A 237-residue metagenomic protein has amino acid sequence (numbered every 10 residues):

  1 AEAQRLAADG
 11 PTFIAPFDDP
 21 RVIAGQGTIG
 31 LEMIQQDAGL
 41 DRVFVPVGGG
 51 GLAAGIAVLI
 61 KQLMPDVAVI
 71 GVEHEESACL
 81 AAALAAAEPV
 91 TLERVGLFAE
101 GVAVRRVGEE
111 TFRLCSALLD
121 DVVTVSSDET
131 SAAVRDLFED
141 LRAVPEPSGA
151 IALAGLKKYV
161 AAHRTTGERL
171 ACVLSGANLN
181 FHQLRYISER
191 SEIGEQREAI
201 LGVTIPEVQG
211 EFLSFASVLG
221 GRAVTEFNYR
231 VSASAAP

Functional and structural regions predicted by a protein language model:
A1, I23, P46-A57, S77-A81 (+3 more regions): Short glycine/serine/threonine-rich phosphate/pyrophosphate-binding segments that cradle anionic phosphate groups
A1-R42, I60, E73-T130: Small/polar-residue-rich loop-to-helix segments that shape phosphate-bearing ligand pockets
I14, M33, V43-F44, G50 (+7 more regions): Buried hydrophobic positions in well-ordered alpha/beta secondary-structure cores of metabolic enzymes
D18, G48-G51, E73-A78, G96-F98 (+6 more regions): Glycine-rich beta-alpha junction loops
A57-M64: Surface-exposed amphipathic alpha-helices with a cationic face
D66-A68, R169: Residues at the starts of beta-strands that form the adenosine-phosphate
G108-E168: Active-site-adjacent helical/loop segments in soluble small-molecule enzymes
F181-P237: A conserved regulatory-domain signal marking ACT and ACT-like small-molecule sensing domains and adjacent regulatory
